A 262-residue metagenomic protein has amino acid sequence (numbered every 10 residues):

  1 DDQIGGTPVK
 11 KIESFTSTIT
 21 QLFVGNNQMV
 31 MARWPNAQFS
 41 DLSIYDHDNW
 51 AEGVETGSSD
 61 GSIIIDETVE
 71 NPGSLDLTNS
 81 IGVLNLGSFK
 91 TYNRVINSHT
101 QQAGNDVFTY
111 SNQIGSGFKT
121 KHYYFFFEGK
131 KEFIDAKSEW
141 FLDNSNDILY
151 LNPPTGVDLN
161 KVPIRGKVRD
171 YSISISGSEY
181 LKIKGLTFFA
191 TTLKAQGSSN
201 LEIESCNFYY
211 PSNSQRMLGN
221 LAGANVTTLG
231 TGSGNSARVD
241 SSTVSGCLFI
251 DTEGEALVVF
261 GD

Functional and structural regions predicted by a protein language model:
D1-R238, V258: Extracellular polysaccharide-degrading/modifying enzymes targeting complex plant/algal/animal polysaccharides
A256-D262: Short, intrinsically disordered, charge-balanced linker/junction segments flanking boundaries in proteins
